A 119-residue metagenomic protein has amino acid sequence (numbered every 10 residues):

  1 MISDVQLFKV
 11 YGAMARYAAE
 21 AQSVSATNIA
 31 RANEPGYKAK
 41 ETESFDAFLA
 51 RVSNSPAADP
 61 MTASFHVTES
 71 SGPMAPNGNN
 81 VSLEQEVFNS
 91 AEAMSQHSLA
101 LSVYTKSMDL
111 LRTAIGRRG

Functional and structural regions predicted by a protein language model:
M1-G119: Amphipathic alpha-helical polymerization modules
